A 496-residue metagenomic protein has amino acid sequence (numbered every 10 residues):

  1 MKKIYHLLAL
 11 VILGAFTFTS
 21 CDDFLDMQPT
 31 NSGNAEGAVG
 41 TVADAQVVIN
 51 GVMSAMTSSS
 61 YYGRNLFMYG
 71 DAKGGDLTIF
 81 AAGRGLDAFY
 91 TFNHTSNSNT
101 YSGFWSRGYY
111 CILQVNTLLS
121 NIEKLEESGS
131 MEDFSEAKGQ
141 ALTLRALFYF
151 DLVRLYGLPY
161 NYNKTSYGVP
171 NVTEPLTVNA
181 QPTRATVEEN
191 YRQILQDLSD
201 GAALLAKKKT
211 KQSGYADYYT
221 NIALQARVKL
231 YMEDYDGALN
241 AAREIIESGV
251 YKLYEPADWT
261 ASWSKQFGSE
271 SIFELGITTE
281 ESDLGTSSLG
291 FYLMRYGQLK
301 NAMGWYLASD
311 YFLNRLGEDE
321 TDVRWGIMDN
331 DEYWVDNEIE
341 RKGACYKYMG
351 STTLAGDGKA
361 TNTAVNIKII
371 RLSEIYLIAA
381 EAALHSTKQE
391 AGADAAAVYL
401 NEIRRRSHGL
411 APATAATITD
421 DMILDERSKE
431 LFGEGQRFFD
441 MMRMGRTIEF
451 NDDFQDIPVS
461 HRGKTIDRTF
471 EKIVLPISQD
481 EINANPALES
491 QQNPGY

Functional and structural regions predicted by a protein language model:
C21-M68, Q298-K300, L316-E320, I327 (+1 more regions): Membrane-proximal, proline-rich intrinsically disordered regions
E36, G63-F80, G157-T165, V169 (+2 more regions): Short, surface-exposed recognition loops and adjoining beta-strand edges that mediate ligand/DNA contacts, enriched
V42-A43, M232-E233, L239-A360, V365 (+6 more regions): Extended ligand-binding clefts on enzyme/binding-domain cores
G85-Y156, A185, A203-K208, A360-I367 (+3 more regions): Conserved, well-structured interaction surfaces
Y191, Y235, Q389-A393: TPR-repeat structural position
